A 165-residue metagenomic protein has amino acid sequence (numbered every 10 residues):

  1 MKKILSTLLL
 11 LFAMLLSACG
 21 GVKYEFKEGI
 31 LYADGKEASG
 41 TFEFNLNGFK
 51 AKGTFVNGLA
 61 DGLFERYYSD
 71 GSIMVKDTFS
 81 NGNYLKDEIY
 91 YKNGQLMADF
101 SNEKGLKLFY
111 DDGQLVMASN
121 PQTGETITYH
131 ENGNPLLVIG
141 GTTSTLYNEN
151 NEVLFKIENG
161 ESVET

Functional and structural regions predicted by a protein language model:
M1-I4: Positively charged n-region of N-terminal signal peptides that target proteins for export
S6-T7, D70: General helical structural elements
L8-L15: Bacterial N-terminal signal peptides
L16-T165: Glycine/tyrosine- and acidic-biased, solvent-exposed loop/turn segments at the edges of beta-strands
